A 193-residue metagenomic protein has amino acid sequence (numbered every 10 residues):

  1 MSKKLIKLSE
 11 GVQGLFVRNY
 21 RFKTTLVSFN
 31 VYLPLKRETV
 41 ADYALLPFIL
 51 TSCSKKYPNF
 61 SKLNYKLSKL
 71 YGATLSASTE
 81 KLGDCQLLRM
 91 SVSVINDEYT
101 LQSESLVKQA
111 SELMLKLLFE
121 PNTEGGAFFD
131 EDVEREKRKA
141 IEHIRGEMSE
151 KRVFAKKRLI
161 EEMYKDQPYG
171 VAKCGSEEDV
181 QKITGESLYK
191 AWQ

Functional and structural regions predicted by a protein language model:
M1-G11: Short, Gly/Pro- and small/polar-rich lid/capping loops
G11-F16, S187-K190: Glycine-rich, charged/polar anion/phosphate-binding loops that engage phosphate groups from diverse ligands
L15-V17, K23-Y43, S61-K116, V153-G175: M16 family metallopeptidases and their MPP-like homologs
L45-Y57, K62: An N-terminal, globular interaction/scaffold subdomain
I49-S52, L70, K116-P121, K139 (+1 more regions): Structured segments of extracytoplasmic/periplasmic soluble domains in secreted or envelope-associated proteins
C53-K56, D97-L101, E120-F129: Short, polar/flexible loop-turn hinges at active-site or ligand-entry regions and domain interfaces
N64, E120-R145: Acidic/histidine-enriched alpha-helical segments
E142-Q193: Scaffold signal of the M16-like zinc-metallopeptidase fold and its non-catalytic homologs
